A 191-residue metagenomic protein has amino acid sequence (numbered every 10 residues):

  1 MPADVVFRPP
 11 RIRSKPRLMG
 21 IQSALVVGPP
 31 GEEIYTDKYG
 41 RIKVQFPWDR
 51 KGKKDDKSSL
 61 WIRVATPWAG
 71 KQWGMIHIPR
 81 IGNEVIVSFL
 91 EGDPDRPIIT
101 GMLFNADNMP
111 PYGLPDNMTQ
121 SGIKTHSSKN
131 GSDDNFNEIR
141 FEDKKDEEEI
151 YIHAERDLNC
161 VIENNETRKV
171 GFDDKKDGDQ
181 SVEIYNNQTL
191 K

Functional and structural regions predicted by a protein language model:
M1-L18: OB/S1-fold single-stranded nucleic-acid-binding modules and their adjacent gly/ser/pro-rich low-complexity linkers
A3, L18-K191: Structural signature for extended repeat/solenoid scaffolds and their inter-repeat hinge/linker regions, spanning
